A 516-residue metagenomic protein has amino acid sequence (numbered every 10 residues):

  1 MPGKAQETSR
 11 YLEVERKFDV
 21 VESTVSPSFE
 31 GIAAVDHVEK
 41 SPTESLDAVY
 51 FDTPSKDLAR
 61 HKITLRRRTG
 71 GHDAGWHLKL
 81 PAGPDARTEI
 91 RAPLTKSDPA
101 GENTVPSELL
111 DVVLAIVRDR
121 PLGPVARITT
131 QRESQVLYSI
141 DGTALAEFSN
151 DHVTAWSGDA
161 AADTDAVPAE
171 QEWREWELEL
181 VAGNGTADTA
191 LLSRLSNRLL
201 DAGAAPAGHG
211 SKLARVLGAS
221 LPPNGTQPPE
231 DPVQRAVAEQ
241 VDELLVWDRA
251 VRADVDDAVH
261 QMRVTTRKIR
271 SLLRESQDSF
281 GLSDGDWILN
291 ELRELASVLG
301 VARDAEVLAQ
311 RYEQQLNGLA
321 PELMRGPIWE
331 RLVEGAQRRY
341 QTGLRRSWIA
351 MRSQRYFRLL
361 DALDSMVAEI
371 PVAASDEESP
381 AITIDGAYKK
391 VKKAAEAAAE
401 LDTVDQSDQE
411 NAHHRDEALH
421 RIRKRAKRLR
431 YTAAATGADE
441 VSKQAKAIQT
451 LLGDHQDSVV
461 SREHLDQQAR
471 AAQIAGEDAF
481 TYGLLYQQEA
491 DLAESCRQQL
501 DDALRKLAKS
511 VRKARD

Functional and structural regions predicted by a protein language model:
M1-D516: Cationic, histidine-enriched alpha-helical/coil surfaces that engage anionic ligands
